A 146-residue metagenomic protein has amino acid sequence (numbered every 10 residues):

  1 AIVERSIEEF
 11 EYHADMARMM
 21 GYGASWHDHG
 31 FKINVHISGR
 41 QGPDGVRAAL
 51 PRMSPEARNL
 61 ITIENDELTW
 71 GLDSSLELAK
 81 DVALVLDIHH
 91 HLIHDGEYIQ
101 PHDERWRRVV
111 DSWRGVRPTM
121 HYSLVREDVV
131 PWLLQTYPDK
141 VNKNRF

Functional and structural regions predicted by a protein language model:
A1-A83: Active-site acidic/histidine proton-transfer and metal-coordination neighborhood in alpha/beta enzyme cores
H36-R40, E64-L68, H89-I93, H121-E127: Active-site beta-loop-alpha junctions enriched in small/polar residues
L72-S75, H89, D103-W106: A general structural signal for well-ordered alpha-helical packing
V82, I93-F146: Histidine-acidic metal/acid-base catalytic patches
